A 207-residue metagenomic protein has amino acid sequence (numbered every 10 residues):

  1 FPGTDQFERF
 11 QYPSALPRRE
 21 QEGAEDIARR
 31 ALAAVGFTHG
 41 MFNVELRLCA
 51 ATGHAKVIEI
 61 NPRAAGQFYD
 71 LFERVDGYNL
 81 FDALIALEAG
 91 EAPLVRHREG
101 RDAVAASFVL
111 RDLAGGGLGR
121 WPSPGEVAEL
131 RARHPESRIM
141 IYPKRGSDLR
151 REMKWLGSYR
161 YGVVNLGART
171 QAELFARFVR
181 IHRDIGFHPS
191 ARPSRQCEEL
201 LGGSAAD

Functional and structural regions predicted by a protein language model:
F1-F37, M41, L48, N61-A83 (+3 more regions): ATP-dependent carboxylate/phosphate-activation module, predominantly the ATP-grasp catalytic core and closely related
T38-A51, S194-L201: A short glycine-rich, hydrophobically flanked beta-strand micro-motif that places a catalytic Asp/Glu for divalent metal
T52-G53, G90: Detector for glycine-centered tight turns/loop "hinges" at secondary-structure junctions
H54-E59: Protein kinase-like catalytic core scaffold
I60-R63, Y142-K144: Generic beta-structure capping elements
I85-D207: Peripheral (often C-terminal) accessory segments that flank ATP-dependent C-N-forming ligase machineries
